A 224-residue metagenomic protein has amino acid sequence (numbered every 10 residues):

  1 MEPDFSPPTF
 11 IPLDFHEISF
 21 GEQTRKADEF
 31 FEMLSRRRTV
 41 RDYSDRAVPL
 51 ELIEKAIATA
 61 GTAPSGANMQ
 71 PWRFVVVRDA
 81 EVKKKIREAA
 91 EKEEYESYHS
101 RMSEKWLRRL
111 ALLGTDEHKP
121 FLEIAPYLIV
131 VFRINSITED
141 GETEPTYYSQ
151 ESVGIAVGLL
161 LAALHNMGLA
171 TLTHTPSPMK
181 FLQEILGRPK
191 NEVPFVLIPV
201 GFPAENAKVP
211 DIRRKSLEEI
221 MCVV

Functional and structural regions predicted by a protein language model:
M1-V40, S44-L52, H99: N-terminal accessory segments that position/regulate proteins before the catalytic core
E2-K26, D116, V193-V224: C-terminal helix-cap and adjacent tail motif
P3, Q70, V75-V153: Glycine/small-residue-rich phosphate/adenosyl-binding loop
R37, K55-A60, I129, N135-I185: Small-aliphatic-rich amphipathic alpha-helix that forms the alpha element of a beta-alpha
T59-G61, L112-E117, L182-E184, A207: Glycine-rich, charged/polar anion/phosphate-binding loops that engage phosphate groups from diverse ligands
G61-N68: Glycine-rich phosphate/pyrophosphate-binding beta-alpha loops
P64, E117-P120, E184-R188, D211: A generic local secondary-structure boundary/capping motif
L182-V196: Short, electropositive alpha-helical surface patch
